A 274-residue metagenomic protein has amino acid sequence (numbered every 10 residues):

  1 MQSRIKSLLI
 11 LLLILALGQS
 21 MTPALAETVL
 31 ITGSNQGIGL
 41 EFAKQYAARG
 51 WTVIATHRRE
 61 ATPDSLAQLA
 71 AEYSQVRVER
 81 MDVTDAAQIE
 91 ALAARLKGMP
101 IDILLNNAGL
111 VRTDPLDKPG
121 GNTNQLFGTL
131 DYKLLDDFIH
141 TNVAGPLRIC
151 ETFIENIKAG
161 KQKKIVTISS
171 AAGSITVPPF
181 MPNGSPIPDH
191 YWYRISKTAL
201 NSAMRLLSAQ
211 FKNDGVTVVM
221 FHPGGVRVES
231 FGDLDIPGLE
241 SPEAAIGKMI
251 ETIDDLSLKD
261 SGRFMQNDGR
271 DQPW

Functional and structural regions predicted by a protein language model:
I31-T32, N106, K164-S170, T217-H222: Structural signature of the Rossmann-like NAD(P)-dependent dehydrogenase/reductase core
N35: Conserved glycine-rich cofactor-binding loop
G39-L40: N-terminal Rossmann-fold NAD(P) dinucleotide-binding loop
R49-D64: Conserved glycine-rich Rossmann-like NAD(P)H-binding loop of the short-chain dehydrogenase/reductase
A70-A87: Rossmann-fold cofactor-recognition segment
T84-M99: Conserved Rossmann-fold cofactor-binding substructure of NAD(P)-dependent oxidoreductases
G109-I139, A144, K158-K212: Catalytic loop of short-chain dehydrogenase/reductase
N213, M220, V228, G232-W274: C-terminal helical subdomain
